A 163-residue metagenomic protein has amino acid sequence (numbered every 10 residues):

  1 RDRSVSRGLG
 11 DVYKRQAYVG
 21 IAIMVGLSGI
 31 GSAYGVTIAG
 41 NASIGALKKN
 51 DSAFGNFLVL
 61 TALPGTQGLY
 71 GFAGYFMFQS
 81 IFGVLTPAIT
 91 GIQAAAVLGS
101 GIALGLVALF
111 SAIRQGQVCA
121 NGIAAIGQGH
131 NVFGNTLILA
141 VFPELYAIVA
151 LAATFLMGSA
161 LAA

Functional and structural regions predicted by a protein language model:
R1-Y13: Single conserved hydrophobic/aromatic residue that forms the stacking wall/gate of nucleotide- or nucleobase-binding
D11-V19, S52-G55, I89-L98, N131: Membrane-interfacial loop-to-helix junctions in multi-pass transporters
I21, Q93-G116: Short alpha-helical packing/oligomerization segments
A33-S52, A112-V132: Juxtamembrane helix-loop transition segments at the membrane interface in multi-pass membrane proteins
S52-L60, G129-A140: Membrane-interface alpha-helices at helix entry/exit sites of multi-pass transporters
A62-V97: Helix-adjacent hinge/juxtasegments
L63-G71, L139-L151: Membrane-embedded alpha-helical segments of transport systems, primarily multispan ion/solute transporters
A152-A163: Juxtamembrane boundary at the C-terminal end of a transmembrane helix
